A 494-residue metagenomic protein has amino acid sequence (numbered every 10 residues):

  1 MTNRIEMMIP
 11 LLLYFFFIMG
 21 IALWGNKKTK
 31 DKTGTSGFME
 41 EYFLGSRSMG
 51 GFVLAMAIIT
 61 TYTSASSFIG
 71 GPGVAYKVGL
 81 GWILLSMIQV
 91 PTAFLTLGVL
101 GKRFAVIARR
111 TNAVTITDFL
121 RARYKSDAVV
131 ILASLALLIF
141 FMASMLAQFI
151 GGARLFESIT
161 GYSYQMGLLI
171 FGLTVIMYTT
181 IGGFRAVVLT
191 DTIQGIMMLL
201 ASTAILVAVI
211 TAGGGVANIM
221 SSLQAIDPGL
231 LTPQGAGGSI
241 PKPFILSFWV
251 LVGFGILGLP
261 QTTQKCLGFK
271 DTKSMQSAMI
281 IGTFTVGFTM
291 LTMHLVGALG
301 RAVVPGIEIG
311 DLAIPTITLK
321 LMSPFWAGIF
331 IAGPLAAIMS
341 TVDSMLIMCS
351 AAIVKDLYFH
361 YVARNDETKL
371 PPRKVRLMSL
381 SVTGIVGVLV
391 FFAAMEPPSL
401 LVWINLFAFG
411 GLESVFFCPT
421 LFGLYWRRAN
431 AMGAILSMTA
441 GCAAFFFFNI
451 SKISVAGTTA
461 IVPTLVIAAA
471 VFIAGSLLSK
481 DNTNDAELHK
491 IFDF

Functional and structural regions predicted by a protein language model:
M1-F494: Membrane-embedded helix-loop-helix hairpins and adjacent transmembrane boundary segments in multi-pass transporters
